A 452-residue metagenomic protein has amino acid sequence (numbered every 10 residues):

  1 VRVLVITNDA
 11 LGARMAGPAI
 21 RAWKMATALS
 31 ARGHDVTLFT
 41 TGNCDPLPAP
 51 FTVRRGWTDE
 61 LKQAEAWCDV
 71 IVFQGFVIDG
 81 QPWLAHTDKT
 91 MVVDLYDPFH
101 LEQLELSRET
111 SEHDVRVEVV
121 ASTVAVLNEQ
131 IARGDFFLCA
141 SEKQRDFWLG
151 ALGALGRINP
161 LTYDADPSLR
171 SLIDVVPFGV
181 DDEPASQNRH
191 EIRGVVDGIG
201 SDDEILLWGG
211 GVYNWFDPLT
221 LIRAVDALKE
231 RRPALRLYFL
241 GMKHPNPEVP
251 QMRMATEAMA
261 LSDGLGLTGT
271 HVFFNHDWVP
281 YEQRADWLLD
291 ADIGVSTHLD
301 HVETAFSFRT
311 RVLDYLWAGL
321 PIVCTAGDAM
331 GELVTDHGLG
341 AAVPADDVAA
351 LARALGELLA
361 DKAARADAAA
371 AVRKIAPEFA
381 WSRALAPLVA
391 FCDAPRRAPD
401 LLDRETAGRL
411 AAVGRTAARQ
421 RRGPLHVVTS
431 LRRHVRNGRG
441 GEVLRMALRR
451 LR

Functional and structural regions predicted by a protein language model:
V1-C44, A227-L228, G440, L444-R452: N-terminal subdomain of nucleotide-sugar transferases
L4-T7, V180-P184, E191-F216, L221-V225 (+1 more regions): Conserved donor-binding/catalytic core segment of Leloir-type glycosyltransferases
N8, V93-A125, D146-A151, L169 (+2 more regions): Acceptor-binding helix/loop patch of EC 2.4 sugar-transfer enzymes, predominantly nucleotide-sugar-dependent
E129-V196, S201: Donor nucleotide-sugar binding/catalytic pocket of nucleotide-sugar-dependent glycosyltransferases
L169, K374-R452: C-terminal amphipathic helix plus adjacent low-complexity, charged tail appended to glycosyltransferase catalytic
G241, P250-D286: Nucleotide-activated donor-binding/catalytic signature segment of Leloir-type glycosyltransferases, i.e., the conserved
I293-S296, D314-T325: Short hydrophobic beta-strand element within catalytic cores of glycosyltransferases and related nucleotide-activated
G331-G356, A364: Change "using UDP/GDP/dTDP sugars" to "using nucleotide sugars
